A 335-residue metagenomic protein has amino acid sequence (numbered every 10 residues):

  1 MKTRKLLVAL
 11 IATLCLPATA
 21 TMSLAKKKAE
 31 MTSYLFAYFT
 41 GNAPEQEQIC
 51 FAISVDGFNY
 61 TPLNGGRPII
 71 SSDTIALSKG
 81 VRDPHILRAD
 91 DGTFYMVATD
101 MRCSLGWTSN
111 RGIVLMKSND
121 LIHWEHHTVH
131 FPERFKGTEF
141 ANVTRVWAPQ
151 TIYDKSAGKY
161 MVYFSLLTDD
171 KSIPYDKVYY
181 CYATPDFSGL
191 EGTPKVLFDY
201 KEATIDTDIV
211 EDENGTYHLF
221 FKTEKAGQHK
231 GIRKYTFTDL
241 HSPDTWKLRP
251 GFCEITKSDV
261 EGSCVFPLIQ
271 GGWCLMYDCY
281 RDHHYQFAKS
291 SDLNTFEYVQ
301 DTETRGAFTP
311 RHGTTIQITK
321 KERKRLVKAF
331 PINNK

Functional and structural regions predicted by a protein language model:
M1-K27: Bacterial Sec-dependent N-terminal signal peptides
M22-K335: Carbohydrate-active catalytic/glycan-binding domains of CAZyme proteins, especially the secreted or lumenal ectodomains
